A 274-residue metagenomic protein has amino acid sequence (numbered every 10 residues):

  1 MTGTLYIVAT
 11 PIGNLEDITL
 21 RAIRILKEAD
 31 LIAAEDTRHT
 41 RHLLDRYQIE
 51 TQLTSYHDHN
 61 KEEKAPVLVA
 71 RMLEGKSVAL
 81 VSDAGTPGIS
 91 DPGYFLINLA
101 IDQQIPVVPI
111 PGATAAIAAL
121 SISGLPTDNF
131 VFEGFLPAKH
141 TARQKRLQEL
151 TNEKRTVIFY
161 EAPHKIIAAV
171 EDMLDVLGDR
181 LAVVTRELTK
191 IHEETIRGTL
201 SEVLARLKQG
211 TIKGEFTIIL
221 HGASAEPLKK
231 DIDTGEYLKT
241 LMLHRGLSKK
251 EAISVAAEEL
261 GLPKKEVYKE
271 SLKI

Functional and structural regions predicted by a protein language model:
M1-Y56: Glycine-rich, flexible N-terminal cofactor/catalytic loop recognition
T2, T156, P163-I274: A contiguous loop/helix-start segment that scaffolds small-molecule binding in enzyme catalytic cores
G3-L5, E74-A79, R155-T156: Loop/turn-to-beta-strand initiation segments
I12-L15, D83-P87, P163-K165, A223-A225: Short glycine-rich anion-binding loops that position phosphate/pyrophosphate groups of nucleotides and phosphorylated
L26-I32, Q104-V108, T156-V157: Short active-site oxyanion
T54-E62, L136-K139: Conserved helicase motor
P92-Y94, K249: Glycine-centered tight-turn and secondary-structure capping sites
F95-E153: Class I SAM-dependent methyltransferase SAM-binding "motif I" and its flanking Rossmann-like core
